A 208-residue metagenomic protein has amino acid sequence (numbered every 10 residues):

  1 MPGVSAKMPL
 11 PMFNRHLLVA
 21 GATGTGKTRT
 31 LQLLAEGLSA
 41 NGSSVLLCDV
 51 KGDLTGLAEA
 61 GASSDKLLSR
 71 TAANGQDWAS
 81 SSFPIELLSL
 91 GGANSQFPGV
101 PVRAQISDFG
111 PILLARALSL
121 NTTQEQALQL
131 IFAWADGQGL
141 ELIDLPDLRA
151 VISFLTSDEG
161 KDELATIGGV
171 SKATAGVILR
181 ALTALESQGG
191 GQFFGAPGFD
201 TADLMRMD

Functional and structural regions predicted by a protein language model:
M1-L10, M205-D208: Pre-Walker A adenine-sensing motif
S5, H16, P84: Beta-strand-rich binding-surface signature of beta-sandwich/beta-barrel folds used to engage anionic ligands
F13-H16, F109-G110: Gly-rich Lys/Arg/Thr-decorated short loops/hinges at beta-loop-alpha junctions or inter-strand turns that position
L17-L18, L46: Short hydrophobic/aromatic beta-strand immediately N-terminal to the Walker A/P-loop
V19-T23: The conserved Walker
K27: Conserved lysine of the Walker
T30, L34: Hydrophobic positions on the alpha1 helix immediately C-terminal to the Walker A/P-loop
A35-V45, G52-D208: P-loop NTPase motor domains
